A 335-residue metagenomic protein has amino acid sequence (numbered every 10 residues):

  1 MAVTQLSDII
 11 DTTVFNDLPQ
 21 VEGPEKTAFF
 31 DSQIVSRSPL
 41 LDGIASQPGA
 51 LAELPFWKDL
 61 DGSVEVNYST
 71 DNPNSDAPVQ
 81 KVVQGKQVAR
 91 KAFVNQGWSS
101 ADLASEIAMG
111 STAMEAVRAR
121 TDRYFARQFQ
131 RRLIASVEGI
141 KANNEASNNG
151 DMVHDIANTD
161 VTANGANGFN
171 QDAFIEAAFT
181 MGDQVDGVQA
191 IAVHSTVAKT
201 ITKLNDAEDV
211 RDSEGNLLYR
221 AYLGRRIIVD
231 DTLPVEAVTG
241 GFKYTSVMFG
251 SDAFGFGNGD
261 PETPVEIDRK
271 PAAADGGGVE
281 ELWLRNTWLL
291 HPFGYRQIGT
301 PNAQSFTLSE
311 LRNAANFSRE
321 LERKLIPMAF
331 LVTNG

Functional and structural regions predicted by a protein language model:
A2-R37, D155-D172, K203-G335: Sequence/fold signature of self-assembling virion shell proteins
A28-N95: Assembly/oligomerization interface modules of large self-assembling protein complexes
L51, G187-Q189, V279: Short, surface-exposed beta-edge/turn micro-motifs
L54-W57, A104, A207: Long, position-biased, composition-driven segments near the start of the mature protein
K86-G110: Extended, low-charge hydrophobic alpha-helical regions
L103-D183, F317-K324, F330-G335: Alpha-helical scaffold segments that mediate packing/assembly in large oligomeric complexes
D183-V188, R220-L223: Short gly/pro-enriched beta-turn/loop segments at secondary-structure junctions
